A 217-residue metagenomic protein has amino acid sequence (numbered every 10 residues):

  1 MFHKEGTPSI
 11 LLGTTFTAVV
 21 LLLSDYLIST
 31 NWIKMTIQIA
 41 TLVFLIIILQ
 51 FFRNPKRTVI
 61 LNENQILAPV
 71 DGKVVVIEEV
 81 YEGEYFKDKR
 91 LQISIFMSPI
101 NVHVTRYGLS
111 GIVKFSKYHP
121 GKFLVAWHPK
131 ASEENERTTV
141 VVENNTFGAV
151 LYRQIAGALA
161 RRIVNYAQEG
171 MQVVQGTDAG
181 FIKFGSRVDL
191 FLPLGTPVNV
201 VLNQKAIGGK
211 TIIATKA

Functional and structural regions predicted by a protein language model:
M1-A217: Contiguous, well-folded functional domains in the mature portion of proteins
